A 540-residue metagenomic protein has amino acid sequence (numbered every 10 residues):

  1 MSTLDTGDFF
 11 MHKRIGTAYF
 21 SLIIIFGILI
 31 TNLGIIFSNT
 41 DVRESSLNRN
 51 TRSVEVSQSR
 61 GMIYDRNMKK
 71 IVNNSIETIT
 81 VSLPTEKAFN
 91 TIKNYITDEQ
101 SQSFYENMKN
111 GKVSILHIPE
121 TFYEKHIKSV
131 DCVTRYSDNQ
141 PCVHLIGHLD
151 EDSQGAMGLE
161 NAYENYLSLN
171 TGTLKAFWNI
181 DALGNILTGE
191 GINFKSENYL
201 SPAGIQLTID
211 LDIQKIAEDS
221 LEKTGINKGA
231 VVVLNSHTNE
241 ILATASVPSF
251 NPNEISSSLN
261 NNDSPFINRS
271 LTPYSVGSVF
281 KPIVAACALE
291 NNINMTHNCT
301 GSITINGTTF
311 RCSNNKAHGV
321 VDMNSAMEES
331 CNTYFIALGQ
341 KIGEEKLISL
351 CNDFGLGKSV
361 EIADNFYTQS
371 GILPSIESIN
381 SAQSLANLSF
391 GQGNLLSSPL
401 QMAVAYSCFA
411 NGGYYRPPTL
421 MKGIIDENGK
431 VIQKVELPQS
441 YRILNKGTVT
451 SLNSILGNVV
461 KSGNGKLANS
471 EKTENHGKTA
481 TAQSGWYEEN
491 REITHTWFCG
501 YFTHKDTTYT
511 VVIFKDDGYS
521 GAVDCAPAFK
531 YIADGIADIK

Functional and structural regions predicted by a protein language model:
M1-I255, E345-D353, D516-K540: Periplasmic/cell-envelope proteins involved in peptidoglycan metabolism and beta-lactam response
S2, N235-S278, A286-D517: Beta-lactam-recognizing serine transpeptidase/beta-lactamase-like catalytic domain environment
